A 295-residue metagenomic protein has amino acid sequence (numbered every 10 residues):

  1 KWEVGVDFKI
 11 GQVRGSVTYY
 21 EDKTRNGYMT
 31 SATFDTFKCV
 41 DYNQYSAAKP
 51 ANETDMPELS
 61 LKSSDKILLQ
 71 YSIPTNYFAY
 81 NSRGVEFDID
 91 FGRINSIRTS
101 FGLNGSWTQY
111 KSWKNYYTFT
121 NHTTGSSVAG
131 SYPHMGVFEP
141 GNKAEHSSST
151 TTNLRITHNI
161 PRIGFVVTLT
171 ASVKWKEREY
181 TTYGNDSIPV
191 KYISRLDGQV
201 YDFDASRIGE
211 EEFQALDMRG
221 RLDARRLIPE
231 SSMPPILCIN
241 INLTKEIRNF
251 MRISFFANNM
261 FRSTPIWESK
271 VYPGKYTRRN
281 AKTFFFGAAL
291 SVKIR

Functional and structural regions predicted by a protein language model:
K1, K66-P74, S131-P140, R221-L227 (+2 more regions): Extracytoplasmic loops and strand-loop junctions of Gram-negative outer membrane beta-barrel proteins
K1-Q70: Membrane-embedded beta-barrel scaffold of Gram-negative outer-membrane proteins
W2, K9, A79-V85, H146-T152 (+3 more regions): Residues that define the transmembrane beta-barrel architecture of outer-membrane proteins
V4-I10, V85-F91, T152-H158, A171 (+3 more regions): Residues on the lipid-exposed face of transmembrane beta-strands in outer-membrane beta-barrel proteins
I10-Q12, E21-R25, F91-R93, G105-K111 (+5 more regions): Transmembrane beta-strands of outer-membrane beta-barrel pores
Q12-G15, N95-S100, R162-V167, N249-I253 (+1 more regions): Repeated loop/turn-to-beta-strand initiation elements of outer-membrane beta-barrel proteins
T30, S172-L222, M233-P235, L243-R295: C-terminal beta-signal and adjacent terminal beta-strands/loops of Gram-negative outer-membrane beta-barrel proteins
Y45-G184: Gram-negative outer-membrane beta-barrel transporters
